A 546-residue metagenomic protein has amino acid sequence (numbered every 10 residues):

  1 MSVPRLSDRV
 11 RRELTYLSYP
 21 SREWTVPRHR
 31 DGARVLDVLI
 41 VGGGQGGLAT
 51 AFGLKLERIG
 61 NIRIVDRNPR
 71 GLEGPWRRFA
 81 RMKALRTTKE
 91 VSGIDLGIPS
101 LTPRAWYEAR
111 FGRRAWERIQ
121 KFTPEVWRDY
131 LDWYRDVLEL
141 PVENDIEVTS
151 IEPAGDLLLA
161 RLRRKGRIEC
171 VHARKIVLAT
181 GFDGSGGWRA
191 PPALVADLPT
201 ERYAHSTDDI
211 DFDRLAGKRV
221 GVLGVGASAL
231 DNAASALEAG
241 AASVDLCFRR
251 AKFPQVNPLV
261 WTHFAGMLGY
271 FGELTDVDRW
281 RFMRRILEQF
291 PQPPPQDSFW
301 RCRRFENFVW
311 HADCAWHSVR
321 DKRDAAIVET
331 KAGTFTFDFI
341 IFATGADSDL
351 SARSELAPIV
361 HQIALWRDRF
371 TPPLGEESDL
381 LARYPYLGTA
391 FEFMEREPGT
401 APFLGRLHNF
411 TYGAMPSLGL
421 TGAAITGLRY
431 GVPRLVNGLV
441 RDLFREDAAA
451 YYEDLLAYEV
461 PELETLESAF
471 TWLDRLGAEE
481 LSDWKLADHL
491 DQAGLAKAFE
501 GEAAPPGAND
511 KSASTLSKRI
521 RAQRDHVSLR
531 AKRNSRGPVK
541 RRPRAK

Functional and structural regions predicted by a protein language model:
M1-N68, E73, W116-A227, D231-A239 (+1 more regions): Flavin (primarily FAD) cofactor-binding/catalytic cores of flavoenzymes
M82-R113, L259-T275: Flavin (FAD/FMN) cofactor-binding and adjacent substrate-gating region of FAD-dependent oxidoreductase domains
I98-L101, F122, I146, A508-K511: Short coil/turn linker and secondary-structure boundary residues
D474-K546: Amphipathic alpha-helical coiled-coil/heptad-repeat segments
